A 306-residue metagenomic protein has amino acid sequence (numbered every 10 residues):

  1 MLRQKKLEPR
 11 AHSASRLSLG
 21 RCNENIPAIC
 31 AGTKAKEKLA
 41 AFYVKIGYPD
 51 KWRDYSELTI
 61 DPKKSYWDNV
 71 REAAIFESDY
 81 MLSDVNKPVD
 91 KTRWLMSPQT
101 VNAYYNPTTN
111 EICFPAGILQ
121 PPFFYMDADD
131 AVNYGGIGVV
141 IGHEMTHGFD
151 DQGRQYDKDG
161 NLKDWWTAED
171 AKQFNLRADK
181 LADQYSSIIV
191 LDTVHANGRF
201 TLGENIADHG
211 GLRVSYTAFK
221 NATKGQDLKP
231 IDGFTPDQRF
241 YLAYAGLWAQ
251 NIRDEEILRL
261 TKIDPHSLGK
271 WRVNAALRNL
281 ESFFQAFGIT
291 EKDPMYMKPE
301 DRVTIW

Functional and structural regions predicted by a protein language model:
L2-W306: Intrinsically disordered, low-complexity linker/terminal regions across diverse proteins
